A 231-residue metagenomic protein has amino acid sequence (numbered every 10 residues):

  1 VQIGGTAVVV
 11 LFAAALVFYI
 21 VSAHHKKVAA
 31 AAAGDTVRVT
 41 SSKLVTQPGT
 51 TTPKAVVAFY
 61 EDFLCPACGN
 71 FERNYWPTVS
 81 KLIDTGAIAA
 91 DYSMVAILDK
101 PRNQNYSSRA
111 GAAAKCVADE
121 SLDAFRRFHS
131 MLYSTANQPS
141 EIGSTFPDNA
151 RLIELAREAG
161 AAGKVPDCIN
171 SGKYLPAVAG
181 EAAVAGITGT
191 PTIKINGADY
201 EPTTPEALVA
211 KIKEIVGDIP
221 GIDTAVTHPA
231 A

Functional and structural regions predicted by a protein language model:
V1-K26, I153-A231: C-terminal cap of thioredoxin/glutaredoxin-like
S22-R38: Ser/Thr/Pro/Gly-rich low-complexity linker/stalk segments immediately outside membranes or between
R38-A55: A short beta-strand-turn-helix
P53, E61, G69-T145, N149: Structural alpha/beta surface segment adjacent to cysteine/selenocysteine redox centers across thiol/disulfide enzymes
A58: Residues that recognize and position ribonucleotide moieties
E61-L64, G189: Short pre-active-site segment immediately N-terminal to redox-active cysteine/selenocysteine motifs in thiol-based
P66-G69, D167-I169: Sequence contexts marking disulfide-bonded cysteines in secreted/extracellular proteins
